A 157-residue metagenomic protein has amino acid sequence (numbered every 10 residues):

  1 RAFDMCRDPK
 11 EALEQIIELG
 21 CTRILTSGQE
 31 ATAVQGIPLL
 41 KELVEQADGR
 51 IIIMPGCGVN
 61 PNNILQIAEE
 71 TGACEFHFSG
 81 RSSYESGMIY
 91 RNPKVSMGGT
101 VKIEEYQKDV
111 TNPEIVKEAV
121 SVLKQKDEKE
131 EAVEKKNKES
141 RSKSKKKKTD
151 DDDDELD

Functional and structural regions predicted by a protein language model:
R1-C6, T22-A33, M54-P55: Catalytic beta/alpha-barrel core
M5-E11, E30-V44, N62-I64, E85-P93: Active-site-adjacent beta->alpha loops and helix N-cap segments on the catalytic face of soluble alpha/beta enzymes
R7-E18, V59-C74, F78: Catalytic cores of alpha/beta
G20-T22, D48-I53, G72-C74: Short, well-ordered coil/turn segments that N-cap beta-strands
R23-A33, T71-Y90: Glycine-rich phosphate-binding active-site loops on the catalytic face of alpha/beta enzymes
V44, E70, S86-E128: C-terminal helical cap(s) of enzyme catalytic domains, especially alpha/beta-barrels
K138-K146: Arg/Lys-rich low-complexity patches in intrinsically disordered regions that function as generic
K146-D153: Short linear regulatory motifs embedded in intrinsically disordered, acidic Ser/Thr-rich regions of nuclear proteins
